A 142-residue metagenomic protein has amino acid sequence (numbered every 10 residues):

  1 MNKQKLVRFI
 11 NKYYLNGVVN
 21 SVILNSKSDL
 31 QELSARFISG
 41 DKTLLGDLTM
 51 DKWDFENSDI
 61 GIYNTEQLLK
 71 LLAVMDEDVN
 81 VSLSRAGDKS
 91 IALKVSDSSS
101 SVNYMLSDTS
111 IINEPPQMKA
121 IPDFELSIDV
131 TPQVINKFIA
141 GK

Functional and structural regions predicted by a protein language model:
M1-K142: DNA polymerase sliding clamps and clamp-related checkpoint/processivity subunits
